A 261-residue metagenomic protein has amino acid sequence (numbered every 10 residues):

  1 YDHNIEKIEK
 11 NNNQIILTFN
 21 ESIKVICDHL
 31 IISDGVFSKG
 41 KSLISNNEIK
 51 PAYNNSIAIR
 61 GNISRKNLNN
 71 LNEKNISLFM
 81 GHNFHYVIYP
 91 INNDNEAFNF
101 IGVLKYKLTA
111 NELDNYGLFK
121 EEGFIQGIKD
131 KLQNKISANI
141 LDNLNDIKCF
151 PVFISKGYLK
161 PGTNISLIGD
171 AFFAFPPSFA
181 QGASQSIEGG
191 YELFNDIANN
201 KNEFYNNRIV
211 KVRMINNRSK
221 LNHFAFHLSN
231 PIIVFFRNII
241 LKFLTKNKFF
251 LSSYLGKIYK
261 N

Functional and structural regions predicted by a protein language model:
Y1-I15: A conserved short coil-to-beta-strand element within the FAD-binding core of flavoproteins
K10, G40-L43, P177: Short glycine-/acidic-enriched loop or helix-start segments at secondary-structure transitions that form or flank
F19-H29: Core beta-strand elements of the Rossmann-like FAD/NAD(P) dinucleotide-binding domain in flavoenzyme oxidoreductases
C27-H29, S33-S38, A171: Glycine-/small-residue-rich beta->alpha transition segments that form the dinucleotide
I31, I59, F124, D146-F226: Conserved mid-domain beta->alpha element of the FAD-binding
F37-H82, K107: Central beta-strand plus flanking loop segment that forms part of the substrate or channel wall within the catalytic
N67-D146: Conserved FAD/dinucleotide-binding core of flavoprotein oxidoreductases
N238-N261: C-terminal auxiliary extensions adjacent to catalytic cores
